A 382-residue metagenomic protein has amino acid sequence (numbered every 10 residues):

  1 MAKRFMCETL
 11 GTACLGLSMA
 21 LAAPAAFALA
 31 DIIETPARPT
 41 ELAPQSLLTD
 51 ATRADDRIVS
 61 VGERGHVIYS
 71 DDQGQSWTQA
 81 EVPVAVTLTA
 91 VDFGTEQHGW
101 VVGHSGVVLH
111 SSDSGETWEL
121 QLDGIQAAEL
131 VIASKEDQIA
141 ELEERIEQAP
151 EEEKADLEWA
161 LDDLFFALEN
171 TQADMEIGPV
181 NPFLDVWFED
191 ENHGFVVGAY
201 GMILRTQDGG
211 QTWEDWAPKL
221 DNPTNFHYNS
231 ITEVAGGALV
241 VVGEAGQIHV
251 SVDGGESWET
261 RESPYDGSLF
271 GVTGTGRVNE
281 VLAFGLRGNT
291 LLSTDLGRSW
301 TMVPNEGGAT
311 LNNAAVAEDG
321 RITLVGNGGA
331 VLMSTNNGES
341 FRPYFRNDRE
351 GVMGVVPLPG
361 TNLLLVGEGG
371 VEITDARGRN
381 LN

Functional and structural regions predicted by a protein language model:
M1-A2, A28: Initiator methionine at the very start of the polypeptide chain
A2-C14: Bacterial N-terminal signal peptides that target proteins for export
A23-A25: N-terminal signal peptide c-region/cleavage motif recognized by signal peptidases
F27-N382: Residue-level hotspots at or immediately adjacent to binding/recognition sites across diverse folds
